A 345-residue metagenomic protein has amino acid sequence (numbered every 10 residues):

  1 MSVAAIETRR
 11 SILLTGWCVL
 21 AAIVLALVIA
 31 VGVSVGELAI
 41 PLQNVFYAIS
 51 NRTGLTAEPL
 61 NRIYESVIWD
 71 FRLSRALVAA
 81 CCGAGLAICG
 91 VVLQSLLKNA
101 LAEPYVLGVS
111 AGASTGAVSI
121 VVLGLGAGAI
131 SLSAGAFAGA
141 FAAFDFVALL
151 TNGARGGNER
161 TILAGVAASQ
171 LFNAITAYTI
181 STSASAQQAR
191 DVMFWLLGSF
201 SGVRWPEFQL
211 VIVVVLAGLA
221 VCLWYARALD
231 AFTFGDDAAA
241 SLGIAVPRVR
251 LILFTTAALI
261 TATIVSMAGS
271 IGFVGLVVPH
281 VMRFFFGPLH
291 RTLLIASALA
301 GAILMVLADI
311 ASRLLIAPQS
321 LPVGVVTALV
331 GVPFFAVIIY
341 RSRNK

Functional and structural regions predicted by a protein language model:
M1-K345: Alpha-helical transmembrane segments in inner-membrane proteins
